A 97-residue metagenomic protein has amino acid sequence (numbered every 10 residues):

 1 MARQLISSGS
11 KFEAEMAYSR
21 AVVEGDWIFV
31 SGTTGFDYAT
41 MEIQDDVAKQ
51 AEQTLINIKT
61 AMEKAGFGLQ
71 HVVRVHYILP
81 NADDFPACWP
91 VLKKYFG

Functional and structural regions predicted by a protein language model:
A2-G97: Short, polar/acidic, helix-capping and beta-turn segments at strand->helix junctions that line the mouths
